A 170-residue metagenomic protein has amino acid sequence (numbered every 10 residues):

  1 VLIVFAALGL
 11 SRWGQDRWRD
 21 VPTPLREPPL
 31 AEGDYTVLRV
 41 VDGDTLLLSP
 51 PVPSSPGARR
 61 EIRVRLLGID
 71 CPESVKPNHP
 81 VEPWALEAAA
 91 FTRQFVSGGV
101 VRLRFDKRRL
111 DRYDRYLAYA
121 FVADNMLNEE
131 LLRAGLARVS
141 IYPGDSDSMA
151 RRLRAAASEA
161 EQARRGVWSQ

Functional and structural regions predicted by a protein language model:
V1-Q170: Small beta-barrel nucleic-acid-binding modules, primarily SNase/OB-fold domains and secondarily Tudor-like barrels
